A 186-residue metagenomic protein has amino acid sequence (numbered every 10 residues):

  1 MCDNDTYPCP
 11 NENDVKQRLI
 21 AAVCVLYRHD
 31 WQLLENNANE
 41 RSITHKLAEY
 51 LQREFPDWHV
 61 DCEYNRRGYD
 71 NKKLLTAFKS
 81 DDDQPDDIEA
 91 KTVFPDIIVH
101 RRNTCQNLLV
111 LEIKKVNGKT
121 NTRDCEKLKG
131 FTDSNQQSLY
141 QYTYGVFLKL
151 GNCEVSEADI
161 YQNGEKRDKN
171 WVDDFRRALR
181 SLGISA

Functional and structural regions predicted by a protein language model:
M1-Q52: Charged, often low-complexity linker/regulatory segments
A21, V25-L26, C105-L111: Glycine-rich, often proline-containing surface loops adjacent to acidic residues and nearby aromatics that form
A38, S42, K46, T92 (+2 more regions): Short, well-structured alpha-helical interface segments that form or flank functional binding sites
W58-N103: Active-site metal-binding core of divalent-cation-utilizing nuclease and nuclease-like domains
D96-V99, N107-N117, L128: Conserved catalytic cores of phosphodiester-cleaving nucleases, focusing on short active-site segments
V116-S134: Mg2+/Mn2+-dependent nuclease catalytic core
N135-N163: Nucleic-acid nuclease catalytic cores
D168-A186: Non-catalytic C-terminal interaction segments of nucleic acid-processing enzymes
